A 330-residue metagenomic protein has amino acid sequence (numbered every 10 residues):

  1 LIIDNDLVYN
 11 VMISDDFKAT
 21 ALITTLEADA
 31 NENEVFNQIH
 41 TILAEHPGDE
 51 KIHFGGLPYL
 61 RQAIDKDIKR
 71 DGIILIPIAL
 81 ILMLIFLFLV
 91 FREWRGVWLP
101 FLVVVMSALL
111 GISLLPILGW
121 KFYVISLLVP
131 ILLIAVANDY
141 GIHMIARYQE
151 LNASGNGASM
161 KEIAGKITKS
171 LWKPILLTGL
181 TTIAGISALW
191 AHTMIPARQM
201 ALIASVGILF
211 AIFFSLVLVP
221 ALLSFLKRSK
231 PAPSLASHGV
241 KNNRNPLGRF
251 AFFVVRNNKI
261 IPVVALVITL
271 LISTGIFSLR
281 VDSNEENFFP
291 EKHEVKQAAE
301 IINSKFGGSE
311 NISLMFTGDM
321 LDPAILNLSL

Functional and structural regions predicted by a protein language model:
L1-T24, A28-E34, T41, Q62-K66: Extracytoplasmic
L1-V11, A251-F252, S278-L321, L326: Solvent-exposed, non-transmembrane loop/terminal regulatory segments of multi-pass membrane proteins
D15, V264-V267, S313-M315: Short coil/turn segments at secondary-structure boundaries
D15-K18, T181, G308-S309: Short flexible coil/turn linkers enriched for glycine and charged/polar residues that connect secondary-structure
K18-T20, E50, E310-I312: Envelope-exposed proteins and targeting segments
L22, D29-N37, L75, F288-K292 (+1 more regions): Solvent-exposed, non-transmembrane alpha-helical starts
T24-L26, G56, F316: Flexible glycine-/small-residue-rich
A30-N37, T41-N284: Membrane-embedded transmembrane helical bundles of large multi-pass transporters/channels
